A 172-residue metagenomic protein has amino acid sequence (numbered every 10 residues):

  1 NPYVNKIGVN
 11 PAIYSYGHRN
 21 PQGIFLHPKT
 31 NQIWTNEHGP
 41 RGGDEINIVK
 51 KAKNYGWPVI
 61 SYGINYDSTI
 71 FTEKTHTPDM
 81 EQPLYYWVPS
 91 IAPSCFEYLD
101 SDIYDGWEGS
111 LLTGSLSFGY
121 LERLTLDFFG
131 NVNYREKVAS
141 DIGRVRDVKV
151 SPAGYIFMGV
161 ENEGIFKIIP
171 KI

Functional and structural regions predicted by a protein language model:
N1-R135, K171: Beta-propeller domain segments
Y16, S140, V150: Conserved strand-loop elements at the edges of beta-sheets that form or border functional pockets
R19, R123, R144-K149, K167: Basic side chains
A92-P93, S140-R146: Short coil-to-beta transitions that initiate beta-strands within beta-rich domains
D147-I172: Blade-level signature of beta-propeller repeat domains, shared across WD40, Kelch, NHL, RCC1 and BNR/Asp-box propellers
